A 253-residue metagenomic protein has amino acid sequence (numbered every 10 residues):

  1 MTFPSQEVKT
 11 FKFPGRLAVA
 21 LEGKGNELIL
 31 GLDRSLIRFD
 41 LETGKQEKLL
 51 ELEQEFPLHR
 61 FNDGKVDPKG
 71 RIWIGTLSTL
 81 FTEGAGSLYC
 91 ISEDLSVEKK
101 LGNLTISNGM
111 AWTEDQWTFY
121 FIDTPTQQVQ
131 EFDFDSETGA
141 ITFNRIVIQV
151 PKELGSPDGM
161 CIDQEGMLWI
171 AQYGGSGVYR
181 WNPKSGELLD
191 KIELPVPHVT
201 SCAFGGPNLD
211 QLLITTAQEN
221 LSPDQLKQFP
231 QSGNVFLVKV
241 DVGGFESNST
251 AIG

Functional and structural regions predicted by a protein language model:
M1-T2, F39-L41, Y89-I91, F132-F134 (+2 more regions): Hydrophobic/aromatic beta-strand positions that recur at structurally equivalent sites within the blades
S5-K12, E47-Q54, L95-G102, F143-V150 (+1 more regions): A short beta-strand motif characteristic of beta-propeller blades
F13-I29, E55-R71, K100-T118, V150-M167 (+2 more regions): Beta-rich, blade/repeat-based domains predominating in secreted/periplasmic proteins but also intracellular
I29-R34, I72-T82, F119-T126, L168-Y173 (+1 more regions): Conserved beta-strand positions in repeat-built beta-propeller and related beta-rich domains
S35-I37, G86-Y89, Q128-Q130, G177-Y179 (+1 more regions): A short loop-to-beta-strand structural motif that recurs across blades of beta-propeller domains
K45-G102: Hydrophobic alpha-helical segments and helix pairs
F132-A140, P183, K239-F245: Short loop/turn segments immediately following beta-strands, especially the blade-tip and inter-blade linker loops
A203-G253: Blade-level signature of beta-propeller repeat domains, shared across WD40, Kelch, NHL, RCC1 and BNR/Asp-box propellers
